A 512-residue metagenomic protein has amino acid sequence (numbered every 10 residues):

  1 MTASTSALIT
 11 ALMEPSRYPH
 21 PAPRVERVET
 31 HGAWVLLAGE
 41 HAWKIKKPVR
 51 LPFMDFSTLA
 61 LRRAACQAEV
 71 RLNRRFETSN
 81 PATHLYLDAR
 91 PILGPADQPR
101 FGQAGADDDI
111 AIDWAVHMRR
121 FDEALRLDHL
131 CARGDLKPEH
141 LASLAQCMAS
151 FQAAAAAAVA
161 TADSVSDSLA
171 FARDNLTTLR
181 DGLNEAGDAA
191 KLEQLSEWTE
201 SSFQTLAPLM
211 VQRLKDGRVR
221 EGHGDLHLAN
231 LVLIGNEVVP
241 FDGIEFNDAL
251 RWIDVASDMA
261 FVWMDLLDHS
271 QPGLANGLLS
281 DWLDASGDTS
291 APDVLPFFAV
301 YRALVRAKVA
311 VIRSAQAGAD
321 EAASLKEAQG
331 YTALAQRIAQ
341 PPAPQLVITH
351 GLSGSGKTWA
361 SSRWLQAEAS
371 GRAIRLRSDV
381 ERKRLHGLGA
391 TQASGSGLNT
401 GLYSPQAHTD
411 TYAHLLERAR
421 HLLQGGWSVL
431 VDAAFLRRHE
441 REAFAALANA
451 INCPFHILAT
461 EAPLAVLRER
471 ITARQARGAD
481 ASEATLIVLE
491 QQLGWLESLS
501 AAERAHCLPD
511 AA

Functional and structural regions predicted by a protein language model:
M1-H117, D122, R126, I234-E237: Conserved NTP-binding catalytic cores of kinases and kinase-like/nucleotidyltransferase enzymes across multiple kinase
M54-A60, R100-D109, V116-L228, V232-Q345: ATP-dependent phospho-/nucleotidyl transfer catalytic cores
V347-T349: Hydrophobic anchor at the beta1->P-loop junction of P-loop NTPases
K357: Conserved lysine of the Walker
A360, W364: Hydrophobic positions on the alpha1 helix immediately C-terminal to the Walker A/P-loop
L365-W427, A465, E469: Conserved substrate/cofactor phosphate-moiety recognition/catalytic segment in nucleotide-dependent phosphotransferases
I451-I471: Conserved phosphate-donor/acceptor-positioning beta-strand/loop module used by diverse small-molecule
A473-A512: Small-molecule kinase domains that catalyze NTP-dependent phosphoryl transfer to phosphate-bearing small molecules
